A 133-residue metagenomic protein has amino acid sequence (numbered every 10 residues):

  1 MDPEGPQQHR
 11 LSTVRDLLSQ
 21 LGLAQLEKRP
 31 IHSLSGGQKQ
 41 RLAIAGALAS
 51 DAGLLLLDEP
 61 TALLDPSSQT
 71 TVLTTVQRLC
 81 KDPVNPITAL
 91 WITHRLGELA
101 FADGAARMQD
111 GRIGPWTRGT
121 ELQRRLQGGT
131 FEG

Functional and structural regions predicted by a protein language model:
Q8-L26: Conserved ABC ATPase "signature" region
P30-L34: Conserved ABC ATPase signature
I44: Hydrophobic anchor residue at the start of the ABC signature
D51: Conserved catalytic motifs of ABC-family nucleotide-binding domains
L55-D58: Catalytic Walker B motif of ABC-type/P-loop ATPase nucleotide-binding domains
P66-S68: Helix N-cap at the start of a conserved alpha-helix in ABC-type nucleotide-binding domains
T75-W91: Conserved catalytic loops of ABC-family nucleotide-binding domains
